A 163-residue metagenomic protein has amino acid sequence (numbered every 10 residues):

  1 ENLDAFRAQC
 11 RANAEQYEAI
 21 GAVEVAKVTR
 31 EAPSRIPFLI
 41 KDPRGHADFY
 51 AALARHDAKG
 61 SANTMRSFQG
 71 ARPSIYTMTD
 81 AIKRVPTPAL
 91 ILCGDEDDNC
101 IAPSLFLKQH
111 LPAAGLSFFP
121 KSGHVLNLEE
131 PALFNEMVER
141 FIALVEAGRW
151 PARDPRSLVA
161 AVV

Functional and structural regions predicted by a protein language model:
E1-I20, E24-K27, S157: Flexible "cap/lid" loop of the alpha/beta hydrolase fold
H46-M78: Hydrophobic, aromatic-rich cap/lid helix
T79, L105-F106: Active-site phosphate/pyrophosphate- and oxyanion-stabilizing loops and adjacent acidic/basic residues in soluble
V85, I91-C93: Short beta-strand/loop motif that positions the catalytic acidic residue of the alpha/beta-hydrolase fold
D98-P103: Conserved alpha/beta-hydrolase "acid-adjacent" motif
A114-V163: Catalytic active-site module of serine/aspartate enzymes centered on a nucleophile-bearing elbow/loop
